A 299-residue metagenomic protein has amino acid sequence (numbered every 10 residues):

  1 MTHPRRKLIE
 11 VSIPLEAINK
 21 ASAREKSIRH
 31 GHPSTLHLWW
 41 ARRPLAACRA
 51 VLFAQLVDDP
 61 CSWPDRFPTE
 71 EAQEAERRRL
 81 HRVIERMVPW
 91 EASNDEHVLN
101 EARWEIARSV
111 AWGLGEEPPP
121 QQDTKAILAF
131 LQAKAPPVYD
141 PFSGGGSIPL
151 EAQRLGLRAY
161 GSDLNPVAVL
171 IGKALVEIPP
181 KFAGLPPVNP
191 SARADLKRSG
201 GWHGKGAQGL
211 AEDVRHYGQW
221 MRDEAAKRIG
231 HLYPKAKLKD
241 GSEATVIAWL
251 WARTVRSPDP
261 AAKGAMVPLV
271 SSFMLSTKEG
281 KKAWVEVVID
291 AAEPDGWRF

Functional and structural regions predicted by a protein language model:
M1-F299: S-adenosyl-L-methionine-dependent nucleic acid methyltransferase catalytic domains
